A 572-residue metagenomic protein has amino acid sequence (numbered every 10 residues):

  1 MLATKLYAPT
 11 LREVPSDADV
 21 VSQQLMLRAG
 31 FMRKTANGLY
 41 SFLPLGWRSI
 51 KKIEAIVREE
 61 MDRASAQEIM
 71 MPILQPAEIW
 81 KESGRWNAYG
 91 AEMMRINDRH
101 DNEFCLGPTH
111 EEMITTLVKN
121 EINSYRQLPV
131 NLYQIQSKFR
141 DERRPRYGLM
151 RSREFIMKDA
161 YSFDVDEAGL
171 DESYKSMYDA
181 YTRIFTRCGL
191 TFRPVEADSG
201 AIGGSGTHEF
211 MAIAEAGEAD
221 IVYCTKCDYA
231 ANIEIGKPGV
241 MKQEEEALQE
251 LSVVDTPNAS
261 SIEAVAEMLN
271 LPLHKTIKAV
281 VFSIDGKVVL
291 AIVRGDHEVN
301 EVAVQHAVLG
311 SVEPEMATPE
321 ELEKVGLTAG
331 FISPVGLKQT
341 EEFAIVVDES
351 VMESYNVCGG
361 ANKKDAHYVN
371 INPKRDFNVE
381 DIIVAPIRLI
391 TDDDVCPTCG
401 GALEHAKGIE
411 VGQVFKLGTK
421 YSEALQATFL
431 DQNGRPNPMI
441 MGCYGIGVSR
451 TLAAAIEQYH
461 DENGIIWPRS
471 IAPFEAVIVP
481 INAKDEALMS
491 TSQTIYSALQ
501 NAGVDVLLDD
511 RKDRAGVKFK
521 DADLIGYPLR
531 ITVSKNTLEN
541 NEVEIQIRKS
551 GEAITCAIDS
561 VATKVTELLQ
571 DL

Functional and structural regions predicted by a protein language model:
M1-D98, H110, Y161-G200, H297: TRNA-binding/sensing appendages of the translation machinery
M1-R28, T115-P145, T256-S260, Q458-E462: Charged, low-complexity intrinsically disordered tails and linkers
G38-L43, I156-V165, E209, V411 (+1 more regions): Short, hydrophobic beta-strand segments
N87-F104, A212-Y223: Acidic, His- and aromatic-enriched active-site or binding-groove loops in soluble protein domains that engage sugars
E111-T116, R144-K158, V165-G442, V448: Extended, low-hydrophobicity, polar/charged segments
V265, G442-I471, E475: C-terminal, non-catalytic macromolecule-binding modules
G464-K518: Generic long, charged, amphipathic alpha-helical segments
Y496-V561: C-terminal structured "cap/appendage" subdomains that terminate the fold
